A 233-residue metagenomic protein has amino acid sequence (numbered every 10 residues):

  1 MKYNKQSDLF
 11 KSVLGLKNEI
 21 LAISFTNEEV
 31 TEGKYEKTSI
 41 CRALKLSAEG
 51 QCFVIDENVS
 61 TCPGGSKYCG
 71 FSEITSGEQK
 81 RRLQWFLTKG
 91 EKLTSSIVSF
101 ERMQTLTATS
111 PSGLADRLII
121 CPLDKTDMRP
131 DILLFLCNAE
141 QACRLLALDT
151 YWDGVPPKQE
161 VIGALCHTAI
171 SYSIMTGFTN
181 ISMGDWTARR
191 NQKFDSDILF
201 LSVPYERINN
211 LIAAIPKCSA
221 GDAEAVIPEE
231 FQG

Functional and structural regions predicted by a protein language model:
Y3-G233: Acidic, serine/proline-rich low-complexity intrinsically disordered regions
